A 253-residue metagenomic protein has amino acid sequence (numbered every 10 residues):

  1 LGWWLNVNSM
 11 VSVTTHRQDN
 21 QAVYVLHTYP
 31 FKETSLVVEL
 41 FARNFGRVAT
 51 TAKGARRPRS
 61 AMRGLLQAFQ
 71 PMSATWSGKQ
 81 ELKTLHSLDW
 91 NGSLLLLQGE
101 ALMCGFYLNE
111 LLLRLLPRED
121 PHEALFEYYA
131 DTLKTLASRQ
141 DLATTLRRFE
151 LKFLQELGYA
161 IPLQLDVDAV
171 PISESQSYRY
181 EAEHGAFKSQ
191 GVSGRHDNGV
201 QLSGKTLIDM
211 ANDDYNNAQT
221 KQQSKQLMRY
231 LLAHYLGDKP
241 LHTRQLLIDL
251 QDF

Functional and structural regions predicted by a protein language model:
L5-L36, F41-F253: Non-catalytic alpha-helical scaffolds and adjoining flexible linkers that form interface surfaces for assembly
